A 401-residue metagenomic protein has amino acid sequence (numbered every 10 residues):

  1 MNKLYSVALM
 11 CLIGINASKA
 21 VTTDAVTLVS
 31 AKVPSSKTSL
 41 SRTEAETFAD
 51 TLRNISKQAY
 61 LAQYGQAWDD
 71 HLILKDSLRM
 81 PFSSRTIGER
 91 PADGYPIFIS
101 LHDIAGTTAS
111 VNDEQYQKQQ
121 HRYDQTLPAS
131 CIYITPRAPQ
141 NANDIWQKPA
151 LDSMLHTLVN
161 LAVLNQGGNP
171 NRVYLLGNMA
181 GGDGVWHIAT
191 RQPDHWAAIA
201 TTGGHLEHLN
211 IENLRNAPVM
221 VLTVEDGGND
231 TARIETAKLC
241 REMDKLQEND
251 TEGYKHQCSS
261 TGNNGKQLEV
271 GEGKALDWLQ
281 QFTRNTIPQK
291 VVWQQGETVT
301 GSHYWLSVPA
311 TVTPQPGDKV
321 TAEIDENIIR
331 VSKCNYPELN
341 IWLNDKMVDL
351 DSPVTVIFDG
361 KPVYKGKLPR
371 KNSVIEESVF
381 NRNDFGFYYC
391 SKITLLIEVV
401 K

Functional and structural regions predicted by a protein language model:
A20-Y95, R370-K392, V399-K401: A domain-start/cap signature at the N-terminus of enzymes
I87-D93, N143-M179, R191-H195: Gly/Ser-rich "nucleophile elbow"/oxyanion-hole loop immediately N-terminal to the catalytic nucleophile in hydrolases
G94-L164: Active-site machinery of serine-nucleophile hydrolases
G182-P193, I199: Short glycine-enriched nucleophile-adjacent loop and the immediately C-terminal alpha-helix near the catalytic center
M220-V224: Short beta-strand/loop motif that positions the catalytic acidic residue of the alpha/beta-hydrolase fold
E225-K255, N344-Y364: Active-site-adjacent alpha-helix of alpha/beta-hydrolase-fold enzymes
I234-A237, D244-I329, C334-Y336: C-terminal catalytic histidine-bearing segment of alpha/beta-hydrolase fold enzymes
Q294-K401: C-terminal beta-sandwich/jelly-roll accessory domains of carbohydrate-active enzymes
